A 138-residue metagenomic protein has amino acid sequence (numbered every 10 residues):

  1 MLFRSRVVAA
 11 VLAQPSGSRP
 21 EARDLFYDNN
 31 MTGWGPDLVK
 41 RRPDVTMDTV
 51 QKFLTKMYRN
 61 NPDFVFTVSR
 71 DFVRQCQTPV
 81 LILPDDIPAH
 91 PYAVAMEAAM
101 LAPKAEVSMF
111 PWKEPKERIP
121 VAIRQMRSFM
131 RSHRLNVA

Functional and structural regions predicted by a protein language model:
R6-V8, A105: Core-facing hydrophobic residues within beta-strands of well-ordered domains
V11-E21: Active-site nucleophile loop of the alpha/beta-hydrolase fold
R42-S69, C76: Hydrophobic, aromatic-rich cap/lid helix
Q75-C76, I82-P84: Short beta-strand/loop motif that positions the catalytic acidic residue of the alpha/beta-hydrolase fold
D85-P88, W112-E114: Acidic beta-to-alpha connecting loop that harbors the catalytic carboxylate
P88-V94: Conserved alpha/beta-hydrolase "acid-adjacent" motif
K104-A138: Catalytic active-site module of serine/aspartate enzymes centered on a nucleophile-bearing elbow/loop
